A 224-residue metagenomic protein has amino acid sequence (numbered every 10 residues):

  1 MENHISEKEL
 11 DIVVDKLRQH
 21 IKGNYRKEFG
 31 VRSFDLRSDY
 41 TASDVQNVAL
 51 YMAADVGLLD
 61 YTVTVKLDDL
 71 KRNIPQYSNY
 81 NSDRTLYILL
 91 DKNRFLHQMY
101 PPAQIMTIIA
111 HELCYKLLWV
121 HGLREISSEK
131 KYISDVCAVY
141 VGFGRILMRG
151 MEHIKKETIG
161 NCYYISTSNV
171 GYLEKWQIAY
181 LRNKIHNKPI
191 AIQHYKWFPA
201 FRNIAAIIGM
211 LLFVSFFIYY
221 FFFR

Functional and structural regions predicted by a protein language model:
M1-D15, G160-R224: Pan-zinc metallopeptidase signature
R18-L86, H97-A103, R145-L147: Auxiliary, metal-adjacent structural segments of Zn-dependent hydrolase domains
R37, G122-R124: Conserved short loop/turn motifs at secondary-structure junctions
L89-I109, S128-E129: Short pre-active-site segment immediately N-terminal to the catalytic Zn-binding motif
Q104-H121: Active-site recognition of the HExxH zinc-binding catalytic motif
I126-N161: Post-HExxH zinc-binding segment in Zn-dependent metallohydrolases
